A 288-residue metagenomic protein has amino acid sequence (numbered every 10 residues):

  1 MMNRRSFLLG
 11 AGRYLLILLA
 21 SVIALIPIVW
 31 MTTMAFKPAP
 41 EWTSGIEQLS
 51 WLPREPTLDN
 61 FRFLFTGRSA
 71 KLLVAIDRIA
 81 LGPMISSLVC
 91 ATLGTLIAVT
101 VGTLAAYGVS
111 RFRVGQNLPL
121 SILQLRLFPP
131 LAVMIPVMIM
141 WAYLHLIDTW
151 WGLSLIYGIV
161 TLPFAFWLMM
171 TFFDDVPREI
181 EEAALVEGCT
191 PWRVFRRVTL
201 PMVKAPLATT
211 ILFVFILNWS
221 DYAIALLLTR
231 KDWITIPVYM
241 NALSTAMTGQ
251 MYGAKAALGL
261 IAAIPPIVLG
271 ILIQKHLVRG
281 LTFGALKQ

Functional and structural regions predicted by a protein language model:
M1-Q288: A hydrophobic, multi-pass inner-membrane permease signature
